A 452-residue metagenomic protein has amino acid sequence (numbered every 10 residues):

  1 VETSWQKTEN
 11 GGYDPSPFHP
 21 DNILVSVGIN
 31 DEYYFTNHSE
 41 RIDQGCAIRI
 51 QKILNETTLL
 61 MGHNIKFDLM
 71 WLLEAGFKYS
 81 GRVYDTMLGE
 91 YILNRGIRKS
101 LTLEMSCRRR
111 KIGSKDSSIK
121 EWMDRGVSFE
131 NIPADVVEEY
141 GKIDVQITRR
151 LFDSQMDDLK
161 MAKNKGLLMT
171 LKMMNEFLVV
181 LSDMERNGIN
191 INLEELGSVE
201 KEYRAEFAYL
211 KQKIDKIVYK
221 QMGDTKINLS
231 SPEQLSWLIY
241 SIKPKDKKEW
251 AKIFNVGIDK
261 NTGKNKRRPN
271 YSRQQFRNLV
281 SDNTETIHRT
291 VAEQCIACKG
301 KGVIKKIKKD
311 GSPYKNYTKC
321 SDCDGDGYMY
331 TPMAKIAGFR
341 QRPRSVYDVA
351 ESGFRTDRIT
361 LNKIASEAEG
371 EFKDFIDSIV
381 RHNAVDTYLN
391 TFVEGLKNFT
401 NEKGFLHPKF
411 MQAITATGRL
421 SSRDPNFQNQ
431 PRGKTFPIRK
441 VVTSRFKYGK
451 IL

Functional and structural regions predicted by a protein language model:
V1, Q6-Y13, H19, L24-S26 (+4 more regions): Conserved "right-hand" nucleotidyltransferase catalytic core of DNA-directed polymerases
N22-V25, I29-M161, M173: Active-site-proximal helix-loop-helix substrate-binding element of RNase H-like nuclease domains
L54-L60, T225, G449-I451: Short active-site oxyanion
